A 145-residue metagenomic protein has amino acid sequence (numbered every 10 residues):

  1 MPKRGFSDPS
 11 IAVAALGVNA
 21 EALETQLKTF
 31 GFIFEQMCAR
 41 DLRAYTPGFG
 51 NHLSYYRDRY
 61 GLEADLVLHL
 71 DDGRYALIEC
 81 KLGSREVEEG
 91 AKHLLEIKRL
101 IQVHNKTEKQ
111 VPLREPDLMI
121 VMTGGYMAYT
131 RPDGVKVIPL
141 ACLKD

Functional and structural regions predicted by a protein language model:
M1-D145: A cross-kingdom feature that marks ATP-driven nucleic-acid transaction machinery
